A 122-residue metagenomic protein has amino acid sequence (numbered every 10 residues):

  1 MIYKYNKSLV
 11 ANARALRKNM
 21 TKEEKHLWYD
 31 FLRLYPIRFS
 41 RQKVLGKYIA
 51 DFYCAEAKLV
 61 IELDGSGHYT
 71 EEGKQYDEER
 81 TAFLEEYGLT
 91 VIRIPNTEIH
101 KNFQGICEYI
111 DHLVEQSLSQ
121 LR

Functional and structural regions predicted by a protein language model:
M1-R122: Nucleic-acid endo/exonuclease domains
